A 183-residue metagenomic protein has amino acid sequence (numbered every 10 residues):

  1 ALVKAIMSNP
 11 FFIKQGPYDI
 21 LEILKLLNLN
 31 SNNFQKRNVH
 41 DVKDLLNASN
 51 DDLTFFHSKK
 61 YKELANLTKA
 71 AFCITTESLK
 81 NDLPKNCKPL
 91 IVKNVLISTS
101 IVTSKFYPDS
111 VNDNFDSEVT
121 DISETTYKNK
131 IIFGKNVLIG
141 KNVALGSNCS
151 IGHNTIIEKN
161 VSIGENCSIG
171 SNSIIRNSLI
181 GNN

Functional and structural regions predicted by a protein language model:
A1-E124: Terminal amphipathic alpha-helical/low-complexity segments used for targeting or macromolecular assembly
S123-E124, K128-N129, F133-K135, G140-K141 (+7 more regions): Left-handed beta-helix
